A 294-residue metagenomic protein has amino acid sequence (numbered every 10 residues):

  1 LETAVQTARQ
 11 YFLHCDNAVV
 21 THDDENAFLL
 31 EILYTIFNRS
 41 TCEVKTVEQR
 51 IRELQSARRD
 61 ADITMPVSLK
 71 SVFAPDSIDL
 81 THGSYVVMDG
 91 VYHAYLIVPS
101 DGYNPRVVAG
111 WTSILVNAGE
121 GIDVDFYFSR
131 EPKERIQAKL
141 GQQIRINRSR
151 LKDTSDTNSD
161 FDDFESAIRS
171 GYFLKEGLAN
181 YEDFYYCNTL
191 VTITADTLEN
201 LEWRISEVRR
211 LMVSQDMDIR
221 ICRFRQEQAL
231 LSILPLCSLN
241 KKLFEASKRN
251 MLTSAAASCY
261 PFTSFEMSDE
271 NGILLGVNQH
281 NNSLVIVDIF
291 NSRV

Functional and structural regions predicted by a protein language model:
L1-F262: Extended, folded cores of ATP/NTP-driven motor/assembly subunits in large transport and secretion machines
S264-M267: Long insertion/accessory domains within large nucleic-acid-processing enzymes
D269-V294: Glycine-rich phosphate-binding loop of nucleotide-binding enzymes
